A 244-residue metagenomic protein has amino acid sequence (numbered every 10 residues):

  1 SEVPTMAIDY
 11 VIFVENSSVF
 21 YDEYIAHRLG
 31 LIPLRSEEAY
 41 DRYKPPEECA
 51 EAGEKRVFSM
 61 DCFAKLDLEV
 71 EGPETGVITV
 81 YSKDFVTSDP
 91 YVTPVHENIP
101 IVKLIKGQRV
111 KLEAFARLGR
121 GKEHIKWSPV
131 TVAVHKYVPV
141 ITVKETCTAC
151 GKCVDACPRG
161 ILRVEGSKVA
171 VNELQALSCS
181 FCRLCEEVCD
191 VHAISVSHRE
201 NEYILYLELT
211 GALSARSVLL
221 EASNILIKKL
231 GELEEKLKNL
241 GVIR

Functional and structural regions predicted by a protein language model:
S1-R244: Protein-protein interaction/assembly regions in multi-subunit complexes
